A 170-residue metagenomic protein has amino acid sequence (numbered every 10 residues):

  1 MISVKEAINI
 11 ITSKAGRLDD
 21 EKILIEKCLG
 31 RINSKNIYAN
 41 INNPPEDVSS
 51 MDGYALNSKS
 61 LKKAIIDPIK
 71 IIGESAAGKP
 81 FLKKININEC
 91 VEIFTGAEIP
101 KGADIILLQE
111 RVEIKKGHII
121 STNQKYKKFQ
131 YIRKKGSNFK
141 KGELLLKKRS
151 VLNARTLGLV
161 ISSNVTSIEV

Functional and structural regions predicted by a protein language model:
M1-A64, G117, K134: Short, low-complexity N-terminal leaders and the immediately following helix N-cap/first helix
V4, Y54-V170: Short, glycine/charged-enriched hinge/interface segments at domain edges or termini
